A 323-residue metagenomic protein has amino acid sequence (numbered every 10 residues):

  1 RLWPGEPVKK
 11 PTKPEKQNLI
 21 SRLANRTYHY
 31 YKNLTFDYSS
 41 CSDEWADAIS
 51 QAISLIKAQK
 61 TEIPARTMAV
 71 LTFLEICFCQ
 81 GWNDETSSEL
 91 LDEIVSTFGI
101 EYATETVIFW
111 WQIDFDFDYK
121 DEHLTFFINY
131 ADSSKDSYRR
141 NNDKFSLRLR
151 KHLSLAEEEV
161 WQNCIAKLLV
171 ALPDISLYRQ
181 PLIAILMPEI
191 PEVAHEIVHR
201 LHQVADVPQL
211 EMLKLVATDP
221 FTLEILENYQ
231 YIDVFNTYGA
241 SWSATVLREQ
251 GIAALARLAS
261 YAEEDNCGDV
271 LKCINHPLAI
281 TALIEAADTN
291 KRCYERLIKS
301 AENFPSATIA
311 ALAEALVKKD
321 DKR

Functional and structural regions predicted by a protein language model:
R1-T106: Charged, amphipathic alpha-helical stretches
L2-W3, D269-K272, K322-R323: Short intrinsically disordered, low-complexity coil segments enriched in acidic
T27, S42, K60, G99 (+7 more regions): Residues that cap or delimit alpha-helices
E62-R66, N83, F235, N290-C293 (+2 more regions): Helix-start/N-cap signature of alpha-helical segments
G81-Q230, Y238: Extended non-globular scaffold/tether segments
V160-Q162, V170, I309, K319-R323: Eukaryotic acidic, Ser/Thr-rich intrinsically disordered low-complexity regions
A194-R200, L210, F221-D233, S241 (+5 more regions): Amphipathic alpha-helical scaffolding segments comprising HEAT/armadillo-like alpha-solenoid repeats
S243-L247, V270-K272, S300-A301: Hydrophobic core/packing positions within alpha-helical solenoid repeats
